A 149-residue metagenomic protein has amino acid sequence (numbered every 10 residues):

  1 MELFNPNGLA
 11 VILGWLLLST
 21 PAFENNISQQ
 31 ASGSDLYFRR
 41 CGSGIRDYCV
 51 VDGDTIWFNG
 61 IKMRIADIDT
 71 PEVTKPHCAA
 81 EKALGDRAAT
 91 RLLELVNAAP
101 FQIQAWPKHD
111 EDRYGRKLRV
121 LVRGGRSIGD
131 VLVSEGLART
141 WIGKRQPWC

Functional and structural regions predicted by a protein language model:
M1-C149: Small beta-barrel nucleic-acid-binding modules, primarily SNase/OB-fold domains and secondarily Tudor-like barrels
